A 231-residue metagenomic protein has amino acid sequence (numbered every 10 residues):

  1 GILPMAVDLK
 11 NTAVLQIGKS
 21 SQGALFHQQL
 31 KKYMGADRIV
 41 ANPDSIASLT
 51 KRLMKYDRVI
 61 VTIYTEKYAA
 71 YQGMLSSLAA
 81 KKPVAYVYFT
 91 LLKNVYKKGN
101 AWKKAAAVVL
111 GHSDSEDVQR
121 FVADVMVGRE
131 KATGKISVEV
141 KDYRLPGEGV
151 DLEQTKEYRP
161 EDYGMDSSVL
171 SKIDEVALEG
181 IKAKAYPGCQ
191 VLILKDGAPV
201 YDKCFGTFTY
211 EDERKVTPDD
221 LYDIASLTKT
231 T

Functional and structural regions predicted by a protein language model:
G1-D166: Preference for extracellular/luminal or secreted protein segments
D8-L9, A13-L15, V138, D142 (+7 more regions): A generic structural micro-environment signature that highlights single residues at secondary-structure boundaries
L25, G73, D117, F121 (+6 more regions): Extracytoplasmic/secreted proteins, especially bacterial periplasmic and envelope-associated proteins
T133-K135, R159-P160, G180, I224 (+1 more regions): Residue-level signal for functionally critical sites in structured catalytic/ligand-binding pockets
D162-I224: Short, conserved catalytic-motif segment at the N-terminal edge
